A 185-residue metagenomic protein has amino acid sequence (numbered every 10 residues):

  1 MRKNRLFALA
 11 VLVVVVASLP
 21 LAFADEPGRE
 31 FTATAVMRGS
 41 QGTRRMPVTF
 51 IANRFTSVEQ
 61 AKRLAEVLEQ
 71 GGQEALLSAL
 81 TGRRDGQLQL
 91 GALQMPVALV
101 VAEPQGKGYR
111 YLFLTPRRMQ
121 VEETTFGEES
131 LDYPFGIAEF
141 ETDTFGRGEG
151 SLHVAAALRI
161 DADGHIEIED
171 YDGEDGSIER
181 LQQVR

Functional and structural regions predicted by a protein language model:
M1-L9: Bacterial N-terminal signal peptides that target proteins for export
L9-S18: Bacterial N-terminal signal peptides
A22-A24: Boundary at the C-terminal end of the N-terminal hydrophobic targeting segment
E26-R185: Long, low-hydrophobicity ectodomains and other hydrophilic envelope-associated domains
